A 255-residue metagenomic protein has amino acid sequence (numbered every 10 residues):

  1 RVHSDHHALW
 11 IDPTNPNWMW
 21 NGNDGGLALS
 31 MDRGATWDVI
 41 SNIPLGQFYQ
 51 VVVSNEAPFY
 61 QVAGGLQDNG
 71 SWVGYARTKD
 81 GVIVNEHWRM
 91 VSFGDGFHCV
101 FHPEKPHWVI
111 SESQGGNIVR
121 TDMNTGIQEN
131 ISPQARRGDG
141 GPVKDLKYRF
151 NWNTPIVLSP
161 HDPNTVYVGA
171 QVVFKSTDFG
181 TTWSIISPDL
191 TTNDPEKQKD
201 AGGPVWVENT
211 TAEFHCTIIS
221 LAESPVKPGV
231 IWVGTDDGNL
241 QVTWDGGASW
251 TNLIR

Functional and structural regions predicted by a protein language model:
R1-R255: Beta-propeller blade termini and top-face loops
